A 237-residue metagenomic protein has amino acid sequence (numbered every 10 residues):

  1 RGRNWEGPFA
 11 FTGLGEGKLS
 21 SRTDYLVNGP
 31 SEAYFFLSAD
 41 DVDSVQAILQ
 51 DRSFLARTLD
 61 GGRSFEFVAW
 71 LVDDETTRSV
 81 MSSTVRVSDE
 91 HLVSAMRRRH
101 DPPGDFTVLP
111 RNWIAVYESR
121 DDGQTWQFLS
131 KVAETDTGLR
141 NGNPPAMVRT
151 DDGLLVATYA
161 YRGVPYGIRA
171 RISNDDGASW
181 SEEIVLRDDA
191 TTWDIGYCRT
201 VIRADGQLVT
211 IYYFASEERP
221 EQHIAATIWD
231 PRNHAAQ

Functional and structural regions predicted by a protein language model:
R1-Q237: Asp-box/BNR beta-propeller blade signature and adjacent active/binding-site loops in extracellular glycan-interacting
